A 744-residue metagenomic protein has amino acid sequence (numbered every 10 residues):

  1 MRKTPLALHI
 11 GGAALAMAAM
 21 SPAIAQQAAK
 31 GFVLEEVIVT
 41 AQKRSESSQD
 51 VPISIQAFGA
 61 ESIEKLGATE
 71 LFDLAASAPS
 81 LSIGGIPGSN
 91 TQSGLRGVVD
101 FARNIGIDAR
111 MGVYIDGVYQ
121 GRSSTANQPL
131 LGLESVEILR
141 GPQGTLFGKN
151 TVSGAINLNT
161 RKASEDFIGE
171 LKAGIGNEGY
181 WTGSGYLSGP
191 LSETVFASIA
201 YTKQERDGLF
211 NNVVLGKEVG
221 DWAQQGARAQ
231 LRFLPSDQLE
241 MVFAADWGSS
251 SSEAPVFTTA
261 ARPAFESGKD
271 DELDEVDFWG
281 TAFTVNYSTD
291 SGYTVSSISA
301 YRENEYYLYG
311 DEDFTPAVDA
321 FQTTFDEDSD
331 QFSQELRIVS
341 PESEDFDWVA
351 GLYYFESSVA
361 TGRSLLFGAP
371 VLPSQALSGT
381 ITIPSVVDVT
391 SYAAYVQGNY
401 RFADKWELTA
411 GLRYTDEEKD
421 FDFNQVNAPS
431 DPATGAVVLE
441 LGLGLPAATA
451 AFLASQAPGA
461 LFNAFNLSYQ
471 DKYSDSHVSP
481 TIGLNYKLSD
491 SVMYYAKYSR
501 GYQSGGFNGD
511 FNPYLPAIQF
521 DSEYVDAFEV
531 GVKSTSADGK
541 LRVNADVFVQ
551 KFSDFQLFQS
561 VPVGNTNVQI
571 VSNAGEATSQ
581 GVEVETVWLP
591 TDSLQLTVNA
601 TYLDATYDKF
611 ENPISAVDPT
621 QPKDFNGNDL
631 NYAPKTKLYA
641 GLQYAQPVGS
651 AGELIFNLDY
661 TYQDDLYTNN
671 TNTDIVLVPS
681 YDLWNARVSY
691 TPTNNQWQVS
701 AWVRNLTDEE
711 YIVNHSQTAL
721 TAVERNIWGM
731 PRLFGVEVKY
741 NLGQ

Functional and structural regions predicted by a protein language model:
M1-L66, F72-S77, S188, D237-Q238 (+5 more regions): N-terminal Sec signal peptide and the immediately downstream disordered periplasmic leader that contains the TonB box
L71, Q92-G94, M111-Y114, S135-I138 (+3 more regions): N-terminal periplasmic accessory domains that precede and gate Gram-negative outer-membrane beta-barrel machines
R103-N104, M111, D116-P142: Short acidic/polar hinge/loop motifs at secondary-structure boundaries that mediate gating or recognition
I168-E170, I175-R206, F210, V214-S252 (+6 more regions): Transmembrane beta-barrel wall of Gram-negative outer-membrane proteins
R232-S236, D246, I338-P341, Y353 (+1 more regions): Structural signature of Gram-negative outer-membrane beta-barrels, strongest in the C-terminal barrel of TonB-dependent
T284-E312, K487, M493-Q503, Q519-V582 (+4 more regions): Membrane-embedded beta-barrel scaffold of Gram-negative outer-membrane proteins
W348, D404-L408, D416, V549-K551 (+2 more regions): Gram-negative outer-membrane beta-barrel transporters
T661-N669, Y690-Q744: C-terminal beta-signal and adjacent terminal beta-strands/loops of Gram-negative outer-membrane beta-barrel proteins
